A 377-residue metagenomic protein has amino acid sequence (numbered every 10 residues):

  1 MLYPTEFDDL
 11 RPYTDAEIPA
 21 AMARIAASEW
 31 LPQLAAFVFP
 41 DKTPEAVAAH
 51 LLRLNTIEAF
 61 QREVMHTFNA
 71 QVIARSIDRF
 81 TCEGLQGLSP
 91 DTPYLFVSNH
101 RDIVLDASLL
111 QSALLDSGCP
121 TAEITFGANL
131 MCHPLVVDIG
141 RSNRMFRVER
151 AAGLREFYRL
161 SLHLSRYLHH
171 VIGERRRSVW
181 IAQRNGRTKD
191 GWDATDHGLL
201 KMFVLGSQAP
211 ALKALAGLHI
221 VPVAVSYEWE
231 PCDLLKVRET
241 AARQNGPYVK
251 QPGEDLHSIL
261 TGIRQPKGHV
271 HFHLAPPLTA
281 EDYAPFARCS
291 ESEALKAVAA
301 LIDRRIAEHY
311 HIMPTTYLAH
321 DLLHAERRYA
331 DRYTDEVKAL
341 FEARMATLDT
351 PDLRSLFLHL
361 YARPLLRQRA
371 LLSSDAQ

Functional and structural regions predicted by a protein language model:
M1-Y94, H100-Q111, L115, V137 (+3 more regions): Membrane-anchoring hydrophobic helices of lipid-metabolizing enzymes
F37-D41, R53, E83, L115 (+13 more regions): A sequence-level detector of short, solvent-exposed, charge-rich linear segments
N55, A59, A151-Y158, D190 (+1 more regions): Charge-dense, low-complexity intrinsically disordered segments
M65-N69, I73-L278, D331, T347-P351: Soluble catalytic domains of membrane acyltransferases
L256-H309, P314-L318, L322: C-terminal structural cap/anchor segments
A307-D352: C-terminal structured domain segments
